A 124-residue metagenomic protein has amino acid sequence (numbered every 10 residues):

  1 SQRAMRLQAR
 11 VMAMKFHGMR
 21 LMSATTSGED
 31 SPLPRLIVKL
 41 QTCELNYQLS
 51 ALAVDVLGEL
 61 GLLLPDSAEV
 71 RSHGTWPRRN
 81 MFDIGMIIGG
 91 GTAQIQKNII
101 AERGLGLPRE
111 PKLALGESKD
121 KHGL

Functional and structural regions predicted by a protein language model:
S1-L124: Alpha-helical interface subdomain recognition
